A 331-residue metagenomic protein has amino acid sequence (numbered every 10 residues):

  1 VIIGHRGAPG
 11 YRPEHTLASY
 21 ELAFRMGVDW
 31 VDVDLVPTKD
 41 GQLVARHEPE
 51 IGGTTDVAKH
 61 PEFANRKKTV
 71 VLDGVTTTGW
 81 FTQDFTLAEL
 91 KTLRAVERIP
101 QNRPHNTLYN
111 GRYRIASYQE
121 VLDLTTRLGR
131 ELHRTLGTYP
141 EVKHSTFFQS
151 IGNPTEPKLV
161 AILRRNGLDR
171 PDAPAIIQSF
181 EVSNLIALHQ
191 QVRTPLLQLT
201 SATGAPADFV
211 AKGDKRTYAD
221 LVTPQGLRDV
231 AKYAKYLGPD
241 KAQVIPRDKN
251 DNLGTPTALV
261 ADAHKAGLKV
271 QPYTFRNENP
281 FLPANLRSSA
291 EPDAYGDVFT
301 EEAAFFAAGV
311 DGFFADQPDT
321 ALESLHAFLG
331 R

Functional and structural regions predicted by a protein language model:
V1-R331: Phosphate-group recognition and catalysis centered on beta-loop-alpha active-site segments
